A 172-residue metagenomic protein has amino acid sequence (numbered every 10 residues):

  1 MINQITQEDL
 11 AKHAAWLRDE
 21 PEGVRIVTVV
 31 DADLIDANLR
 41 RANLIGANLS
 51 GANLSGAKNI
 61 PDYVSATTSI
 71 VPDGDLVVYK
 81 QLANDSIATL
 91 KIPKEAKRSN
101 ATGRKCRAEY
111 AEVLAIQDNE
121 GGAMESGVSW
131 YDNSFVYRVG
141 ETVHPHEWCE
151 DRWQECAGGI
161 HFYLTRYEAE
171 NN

Functional and structural regions predicted by a protein language model:
M1-N172: Intrinsic low-complexity/IDR segments
